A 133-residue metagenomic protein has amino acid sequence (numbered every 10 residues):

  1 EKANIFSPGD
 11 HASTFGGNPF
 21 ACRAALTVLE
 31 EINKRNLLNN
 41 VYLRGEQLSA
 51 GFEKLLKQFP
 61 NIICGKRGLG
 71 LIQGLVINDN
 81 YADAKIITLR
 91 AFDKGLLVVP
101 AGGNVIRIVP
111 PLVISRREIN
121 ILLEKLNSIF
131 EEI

Functional and structural regions predicted by a protein language model:
E1-I133: Conserved N-terminal phosphate-binding loop of PLP-dependent enzymes in the Aspartate aminotransferase
